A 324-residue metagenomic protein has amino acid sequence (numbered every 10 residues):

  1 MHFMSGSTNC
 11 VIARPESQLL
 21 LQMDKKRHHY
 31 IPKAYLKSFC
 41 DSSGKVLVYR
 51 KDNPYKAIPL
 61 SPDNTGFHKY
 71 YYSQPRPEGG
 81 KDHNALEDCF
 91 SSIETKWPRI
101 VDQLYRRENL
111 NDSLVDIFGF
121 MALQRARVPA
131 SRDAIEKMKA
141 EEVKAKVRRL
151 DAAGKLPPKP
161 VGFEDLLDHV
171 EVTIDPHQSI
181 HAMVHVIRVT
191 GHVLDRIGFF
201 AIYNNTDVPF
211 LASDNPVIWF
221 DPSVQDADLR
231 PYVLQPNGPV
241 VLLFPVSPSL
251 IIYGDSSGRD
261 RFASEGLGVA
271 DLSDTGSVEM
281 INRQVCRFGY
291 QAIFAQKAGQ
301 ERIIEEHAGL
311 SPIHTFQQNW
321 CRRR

Functional and structural regions predicted by a protein language model:
H2-T8: Extreme N-terminal basic, low-complexity initiation segments that serve as generic localization/processing leaders
T8-R27, I31-R324: Alpha-helical structural context detector biased toward long hydrophobic helices
